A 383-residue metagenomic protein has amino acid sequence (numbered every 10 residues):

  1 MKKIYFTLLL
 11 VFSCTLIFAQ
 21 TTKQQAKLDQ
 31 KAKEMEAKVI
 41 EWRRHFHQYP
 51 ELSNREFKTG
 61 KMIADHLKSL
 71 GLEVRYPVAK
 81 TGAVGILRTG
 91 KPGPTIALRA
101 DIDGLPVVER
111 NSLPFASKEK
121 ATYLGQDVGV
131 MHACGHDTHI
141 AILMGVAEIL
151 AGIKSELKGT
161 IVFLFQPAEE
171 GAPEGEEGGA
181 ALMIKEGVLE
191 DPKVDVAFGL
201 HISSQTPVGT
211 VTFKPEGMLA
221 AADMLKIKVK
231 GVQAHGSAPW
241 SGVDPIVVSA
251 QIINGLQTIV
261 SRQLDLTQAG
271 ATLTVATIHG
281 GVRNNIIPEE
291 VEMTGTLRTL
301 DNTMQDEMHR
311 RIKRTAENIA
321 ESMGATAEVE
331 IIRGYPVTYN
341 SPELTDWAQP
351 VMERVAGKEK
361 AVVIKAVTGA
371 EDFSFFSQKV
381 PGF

Functional and structural regions predicted by a protein language model:
M1-K23: Bacterial Sec-dependent N-terminal signal peptides
Q20, S69, A250-F383: Metal-dependent amide/peptide-bond hydrolase catalytic core, centered on the "pita-bread" metallohydrolase fold
Q20-M131, A141-K158: Acidic/His- and Gly-rich active-site-bordering loop/insert found across diverse amide/peptide-bond hydrolases
K33-A37, P50-K61, A133, D137 (+5 more regions): Soluble non-cytosolic domains of exported or imported proteins
M35-V39, R43, H47-P50, L70-G71 (+10 more regions): Sec/Tat-exported extracytoplasmic proteins
F46, G85, L98, H136 (+7 more regions): Divalent metal-coordination and catalytic microenvironments
K120-M131, D137-T138, I149-L150, S155-T277 (+2 more regions): Histidine/acidic-residue-rich, glycine-tolerant segments that coordinate divalent metal ions
